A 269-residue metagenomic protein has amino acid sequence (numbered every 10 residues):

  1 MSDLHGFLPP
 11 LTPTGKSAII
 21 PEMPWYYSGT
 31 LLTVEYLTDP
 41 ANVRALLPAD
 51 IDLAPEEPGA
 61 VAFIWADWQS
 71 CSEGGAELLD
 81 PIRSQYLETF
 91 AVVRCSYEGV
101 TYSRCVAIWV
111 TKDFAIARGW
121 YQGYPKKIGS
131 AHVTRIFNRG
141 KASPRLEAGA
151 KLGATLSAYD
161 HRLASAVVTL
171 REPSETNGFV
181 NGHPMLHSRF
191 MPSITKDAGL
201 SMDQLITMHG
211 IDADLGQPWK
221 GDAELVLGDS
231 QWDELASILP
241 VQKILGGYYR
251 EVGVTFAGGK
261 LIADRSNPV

Functional and structural regions predicted by a protein language model:
S2-S17, Y121-V269: Interaction-surface and assembly-scaffold signal
L4-G15, E22, Y26-Y27, L31-T33 (+2 more regions): Structured soluble/peripheral alpha/beta segments that form catalytic or ligand/cofactor-binding pockets
L37-D50: Amphipathic alpha-helical segments
N42-R44, C71, D264: Residues in flexible loops and secondary-structure boundaries
